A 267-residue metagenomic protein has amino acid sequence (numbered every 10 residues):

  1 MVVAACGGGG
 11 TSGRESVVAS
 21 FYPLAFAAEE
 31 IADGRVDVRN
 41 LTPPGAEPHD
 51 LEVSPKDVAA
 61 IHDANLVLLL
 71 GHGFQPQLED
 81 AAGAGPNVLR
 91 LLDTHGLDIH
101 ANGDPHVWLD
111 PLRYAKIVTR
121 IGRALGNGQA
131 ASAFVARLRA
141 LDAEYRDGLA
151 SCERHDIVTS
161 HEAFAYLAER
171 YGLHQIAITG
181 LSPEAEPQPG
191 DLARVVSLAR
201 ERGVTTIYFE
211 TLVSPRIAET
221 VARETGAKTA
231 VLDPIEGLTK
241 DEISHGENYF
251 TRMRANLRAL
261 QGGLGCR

Functional and structural regions predicted by a protein language model:
M1-V3: Sec-dependent N-terminal signal peptides of Gram-negative exported proteins
A5-R267: Extracytoplasmic metal-acquisition and chelation regions
